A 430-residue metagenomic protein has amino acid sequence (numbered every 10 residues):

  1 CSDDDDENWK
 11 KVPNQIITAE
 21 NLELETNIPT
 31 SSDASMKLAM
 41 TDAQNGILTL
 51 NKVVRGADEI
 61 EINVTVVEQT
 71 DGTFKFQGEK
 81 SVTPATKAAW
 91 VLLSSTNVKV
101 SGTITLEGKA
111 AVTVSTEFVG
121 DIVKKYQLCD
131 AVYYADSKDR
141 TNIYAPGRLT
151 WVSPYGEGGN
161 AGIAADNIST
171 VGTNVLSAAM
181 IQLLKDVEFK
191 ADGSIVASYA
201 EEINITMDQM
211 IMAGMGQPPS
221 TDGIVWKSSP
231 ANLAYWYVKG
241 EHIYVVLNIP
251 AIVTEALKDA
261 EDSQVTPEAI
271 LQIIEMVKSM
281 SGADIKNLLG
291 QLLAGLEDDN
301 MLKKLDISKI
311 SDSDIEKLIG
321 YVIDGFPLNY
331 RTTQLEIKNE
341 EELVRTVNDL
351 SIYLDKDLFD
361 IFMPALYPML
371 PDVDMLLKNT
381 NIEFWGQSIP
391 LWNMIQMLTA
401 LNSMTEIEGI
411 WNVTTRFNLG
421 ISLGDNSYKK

Functional and structural regions predicted by a protein language model:
C1-E20, G108-C129, I407-K430: Bacterial Sec-dependent N-terminal signal peptides
L22-P29, Y134: Structural motif
I28-M36, A57-T65, W90-S101, M180-I181 (+3 more regions): Amphipathic hydrophobic-ligand
T30-I62, T141-M276, M280, N287-G290: N-terminal glycine/threonine-rich, aromatic-flanked beta-hairpin/loop signature
S32-G108: Post-signal peptide N-terminal segment of secreted/secretory-pathway proteins
M40-I47, Q69-T73, N97-T113, V187-V196 (+2 more regions): Short, solvent-exposed coil/turn segments at beta-strand boundaries
S94-A110, S115, E275-L288, E297: Glycan-association/targeting regions that enable binding to alpha-glucans and other polysaccharides
P230-A231, G240-H242, P250-K430: Hydrophilic extracytoplasmic domains
